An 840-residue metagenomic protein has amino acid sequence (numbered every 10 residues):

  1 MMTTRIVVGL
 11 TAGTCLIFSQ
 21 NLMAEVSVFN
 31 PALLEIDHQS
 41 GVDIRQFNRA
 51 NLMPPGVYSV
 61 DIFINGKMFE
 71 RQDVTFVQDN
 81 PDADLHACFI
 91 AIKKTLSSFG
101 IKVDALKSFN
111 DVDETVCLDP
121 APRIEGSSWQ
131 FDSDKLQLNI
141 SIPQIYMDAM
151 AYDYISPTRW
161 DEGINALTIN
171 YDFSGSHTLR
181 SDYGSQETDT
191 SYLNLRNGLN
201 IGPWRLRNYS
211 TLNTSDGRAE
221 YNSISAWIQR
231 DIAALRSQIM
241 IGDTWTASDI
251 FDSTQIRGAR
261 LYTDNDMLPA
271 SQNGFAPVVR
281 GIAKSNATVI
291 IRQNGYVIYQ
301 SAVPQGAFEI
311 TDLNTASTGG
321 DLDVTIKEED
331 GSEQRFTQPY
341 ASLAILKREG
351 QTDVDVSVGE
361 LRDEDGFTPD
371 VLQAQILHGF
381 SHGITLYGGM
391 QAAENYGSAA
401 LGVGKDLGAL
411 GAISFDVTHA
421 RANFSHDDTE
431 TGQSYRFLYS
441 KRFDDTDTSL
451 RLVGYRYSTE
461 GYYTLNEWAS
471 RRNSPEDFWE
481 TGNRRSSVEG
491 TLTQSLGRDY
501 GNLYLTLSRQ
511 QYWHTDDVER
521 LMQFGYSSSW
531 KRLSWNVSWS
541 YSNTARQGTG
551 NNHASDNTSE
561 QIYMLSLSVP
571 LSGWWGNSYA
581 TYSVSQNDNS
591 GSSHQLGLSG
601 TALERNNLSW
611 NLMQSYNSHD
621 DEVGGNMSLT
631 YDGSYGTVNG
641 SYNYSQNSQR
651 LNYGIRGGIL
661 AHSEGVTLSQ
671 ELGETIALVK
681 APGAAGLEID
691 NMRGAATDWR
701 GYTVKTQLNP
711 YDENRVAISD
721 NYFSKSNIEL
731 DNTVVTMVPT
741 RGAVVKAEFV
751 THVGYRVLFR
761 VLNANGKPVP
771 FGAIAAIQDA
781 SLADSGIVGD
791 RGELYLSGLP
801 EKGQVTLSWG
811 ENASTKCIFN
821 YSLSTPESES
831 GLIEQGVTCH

Functional and structural regions predicted by a protein language model:
I6-C15, A24-N273, N587-L660: Post-signal-peptide, soluble extracytosolic/periplasmic N-terminal scaffold domains of envelope/secretory systems
P54-F63, K67-F76, G683-R693, N765-A780: Short, ordered, surface-exposed loop/turn motifs in non-cytosolic proteins
I62, V279-G281, A677-A681, Y755-N763: A short, amphipathic beta-strand motif
G163-Y183, I201-S215, I239-D243, D353-R362 (+13 more regions): Transmembrane beta-strand segments that form the barrel wall of outer-membrane beta-barrel proteins
Y171, L195-L199, S225-R230, A374-H378 (+11 more regions): Residues on the lipid-exposed face of transmembrane beta-strands in outer-membrane beta-barrel proteins
E187-L193, E220-I224, F275, G350 (+11 more regions): Residues that define the transmembrane beta-barrel architecture of outer-membrane proteins
D243-Q255, S414-S487, S538-S566, S585-N589 (+3 more regions): Outer-membrane beta-barrel translocator/channel fold
G694-Y702, S781-E793: Short, acidic Ser/Thr/Gly-rich low-complexity loop/linker segments typical of extracellular and cell-surface proteins
